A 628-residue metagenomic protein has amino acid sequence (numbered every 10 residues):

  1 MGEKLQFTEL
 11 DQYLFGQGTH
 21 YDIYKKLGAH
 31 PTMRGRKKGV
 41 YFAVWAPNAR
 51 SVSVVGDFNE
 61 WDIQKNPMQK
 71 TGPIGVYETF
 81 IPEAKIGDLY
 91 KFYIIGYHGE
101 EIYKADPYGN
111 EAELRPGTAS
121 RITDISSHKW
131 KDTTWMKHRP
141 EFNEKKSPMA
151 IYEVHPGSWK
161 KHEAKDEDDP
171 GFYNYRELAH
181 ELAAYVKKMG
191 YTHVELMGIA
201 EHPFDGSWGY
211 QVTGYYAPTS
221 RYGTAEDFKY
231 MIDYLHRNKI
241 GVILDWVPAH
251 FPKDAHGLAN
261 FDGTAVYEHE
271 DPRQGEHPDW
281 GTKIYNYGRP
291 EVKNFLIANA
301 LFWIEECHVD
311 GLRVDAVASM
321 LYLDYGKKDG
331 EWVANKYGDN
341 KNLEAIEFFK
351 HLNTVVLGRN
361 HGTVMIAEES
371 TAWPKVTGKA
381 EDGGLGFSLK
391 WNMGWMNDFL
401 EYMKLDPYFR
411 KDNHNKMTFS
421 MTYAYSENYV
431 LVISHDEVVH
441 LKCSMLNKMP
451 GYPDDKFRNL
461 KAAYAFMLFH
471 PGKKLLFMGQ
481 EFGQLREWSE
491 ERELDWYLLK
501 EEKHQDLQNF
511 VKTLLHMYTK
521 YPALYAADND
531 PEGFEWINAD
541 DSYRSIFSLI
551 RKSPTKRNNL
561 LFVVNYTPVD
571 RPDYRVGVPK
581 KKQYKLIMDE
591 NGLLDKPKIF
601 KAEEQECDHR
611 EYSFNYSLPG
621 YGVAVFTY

Functional and structural regions predicted by a protein language model:
M1-P148, R176-V186, G190, D454-F457 (+2 more regions): Carbohydrate-interacting/catalytic domains
Q69, F204-G209, K253-N260, T377 (+2 more regions): Short glycine-biased active-site loop of nucleotidyltransferases that positions the nucleotide triphosphate and helps
E101-I102, K160-H162, H202-D205, H250-K253 (+6 more regions): Short catalytic/ligand-binding loop motif for oxyanion handling, primarily in non-cytosolic enzymes, centered on
E113, M136-K146, H155-K341, D608-R610: Substrate-binding/active-site clefts of carbohydrate-active enzymes
N174-L178, D227, E291-L296, K341-F348 (+4 more regions): Soluble or luminal CAZymes and related metallo-dependent hydrolases
A217-R221, K336-L343, Y452-D454, L498-Q505: A short acidic, glycine-rich active-site loop that binds or catalyzes chemistry on phosphate/adenosine moieties
H308-D310, K328-E490, T519-N529, G533-V576 (+1 more regions): Conserved alpha/beta catalytic core and glycan-binding cleft of carbohydrate-active enzymes
